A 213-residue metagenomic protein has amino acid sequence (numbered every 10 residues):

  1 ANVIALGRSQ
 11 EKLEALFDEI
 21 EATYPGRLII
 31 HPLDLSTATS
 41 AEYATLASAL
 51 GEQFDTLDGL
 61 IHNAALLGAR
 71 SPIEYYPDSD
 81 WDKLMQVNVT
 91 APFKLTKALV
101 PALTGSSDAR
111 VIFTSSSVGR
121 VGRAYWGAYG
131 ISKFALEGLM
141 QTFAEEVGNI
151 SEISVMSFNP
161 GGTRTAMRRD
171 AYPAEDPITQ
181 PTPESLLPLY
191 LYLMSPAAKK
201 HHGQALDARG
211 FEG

Functional and structural regions predicted by a protein language model:
A1-A15: Conserved glycine-rich Rossmann-like NAD(P)H-binding loop of the short-chain dehydrogenase/reductase
T23-T39: Rossmann-fold cofactor-recognition segment
L46, S71-I73, P77-D82: Substrate-binding pocket helix/loop in short-chain dehydrogenase/reductase
T96, S132: Active-site helix of classical SDR
S116: Residue(s) in the substrate-gating loop at a strand-loop-helix junction that position the organic substrate next
V121, T142-I153: Active-site-adjacent segment of SDR/Rossmann-fold oxidoreductases
E152-I153, S157-P160, T165, P173-G213: C-terminal helical subdomain
